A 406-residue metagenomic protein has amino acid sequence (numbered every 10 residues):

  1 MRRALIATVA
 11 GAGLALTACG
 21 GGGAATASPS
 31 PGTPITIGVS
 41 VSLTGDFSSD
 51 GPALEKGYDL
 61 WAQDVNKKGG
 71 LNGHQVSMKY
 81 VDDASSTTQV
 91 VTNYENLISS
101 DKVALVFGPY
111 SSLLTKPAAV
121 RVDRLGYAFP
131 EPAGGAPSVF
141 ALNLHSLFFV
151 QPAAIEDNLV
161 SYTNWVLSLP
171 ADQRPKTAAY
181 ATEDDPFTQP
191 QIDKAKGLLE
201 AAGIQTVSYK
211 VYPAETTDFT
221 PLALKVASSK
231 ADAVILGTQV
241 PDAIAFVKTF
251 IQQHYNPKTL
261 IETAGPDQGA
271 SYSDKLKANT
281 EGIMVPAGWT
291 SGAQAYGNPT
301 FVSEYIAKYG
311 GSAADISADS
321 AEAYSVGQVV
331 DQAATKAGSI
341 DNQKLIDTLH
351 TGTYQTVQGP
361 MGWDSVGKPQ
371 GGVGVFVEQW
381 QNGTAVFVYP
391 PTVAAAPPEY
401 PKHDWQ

Functional and structural regions predicted by a protein language model:
M1-T36, K67, D404-Q406: Short, low-complexity disordered leader/linker segments with a strong preference for bacterial N-terminal type II
A25-S28, D50-L54, K68-A141, Y212-F219 (+2 more regions): Beta-alpha junction/loop-to-helix N-cap segments that form part of ligand/metal-binding clefts
P29-D59, V81-T88, Y110-S111, A181-P190 (+3 more regions): Extracytoplasmic "Venus flytrap"
I35, K56-M78, A171-Q173, A201-G203: Signal peptide-proximal N-terminal region of secreted/periplasmic/extracellular or secretory-lumen proteins
V103-S208, K258-G282: Extracytoplasmic ligand/sensor domains, especially the bilobed periplasmic-binding protein
S112-D123, L224, A231-Q253, G327: Hydrophobic alpha-helical
P152, F250-Y324, P391-A395, K402-W405: Extracellular/periplasmic periplasmic-binding protein-like sensory domains
K308-S320, D331-F387: Segments of small-molecule ligand-sensing domains
